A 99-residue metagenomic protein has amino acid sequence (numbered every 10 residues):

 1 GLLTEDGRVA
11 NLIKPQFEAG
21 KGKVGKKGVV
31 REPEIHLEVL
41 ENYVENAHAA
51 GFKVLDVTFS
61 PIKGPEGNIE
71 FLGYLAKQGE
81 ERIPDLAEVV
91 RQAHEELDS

Functional and structural regions predicted by a protein language model:
L3-E5: Helix-to-beta-strand junctions that scaffold the AdoMet/dcAdoMet cofactor pocket in Class I SAM-dependent enzymes
R8-P15: RNA pseudouridine synthases
P15-A19, I62-K63, G79: Conserved nucleotide-binding/hydrolysis micro-motifs of P-loop NTPases
P15-E32: Short, glycine-/aromatic-enriched active-site segment of Class I SAM-dependent methyltransferases
H36-A50: Short alpha-helix
G51-P61: Conserved S-adenosyl-L-methionine
F59-E70: Conserved catalytic loop of SAM-dependent methyltransferase domains
I69, G73-S99: Flexible, glycine-/basic-rich loop-and-beta segments that form/coincide with the SAM-dependent methyltransferase
